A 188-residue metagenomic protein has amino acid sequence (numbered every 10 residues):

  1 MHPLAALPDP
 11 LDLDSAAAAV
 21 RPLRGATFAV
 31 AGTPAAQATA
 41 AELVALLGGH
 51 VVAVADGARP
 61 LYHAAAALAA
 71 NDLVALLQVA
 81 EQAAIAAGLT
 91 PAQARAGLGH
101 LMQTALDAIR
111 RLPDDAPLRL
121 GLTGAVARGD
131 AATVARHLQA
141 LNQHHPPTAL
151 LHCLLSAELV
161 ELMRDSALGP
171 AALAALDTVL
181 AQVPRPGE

Functional and structural regions predicted by a protein language model:
M1-H63: Rossmann-fold dinucleotide-binding core
L23, Y62, M102, H152 (+1 more regions): Generic hydrophobic, helix-prone segments enriched in Leu/Val/Ile
A41, R95-G99, C153, D177: Short, well-structured alpha-helical segments
A45, I85, R164: Short polybasic/polar patches that bind polyanions
G57-T148: Helical "substrate-binding/catalytic lid" subdomain of Rossmann-like NAD(P)-dependent dehydrogenases/reductases
A116-E188: C-terminal active-site/capping subdomain that shapes the small-molecule cofactor and substrate pocket of enzyme
